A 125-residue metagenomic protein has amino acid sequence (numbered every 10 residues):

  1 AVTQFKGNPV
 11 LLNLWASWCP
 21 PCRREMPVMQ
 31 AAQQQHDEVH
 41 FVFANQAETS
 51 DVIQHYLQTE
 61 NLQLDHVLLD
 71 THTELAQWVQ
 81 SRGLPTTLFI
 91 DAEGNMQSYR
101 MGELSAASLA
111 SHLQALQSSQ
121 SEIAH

Functional and structural regions predicted by a protein language model:
A1-V10: A short beta-strand-turn-helix
T3, P20, Q30, Q97: Nucleotide phosphate-binding site architecture
L11-L12, F41, T87: Hydrophobic beta-strand anchors of alpha/beta hydrolase catalytic cores
N13-W18: Aromatic-flanked redox-active Cys/Sec active sites in thiol-based oxidoreductases, especially the WC-centered
R23-E60, T71-Q77: Structural microenvironment flanking redox-active thiols in thiol-disulfide oxidoreductases
V39, D65-H66: Short, conserved active-site loop motifs that form the nucleotide-linked donor/cofactor pocket
Y56-Q63, D70-S121, H125: Thiol/disulfide oxidoreductase modules built on the thioredoxin-like
